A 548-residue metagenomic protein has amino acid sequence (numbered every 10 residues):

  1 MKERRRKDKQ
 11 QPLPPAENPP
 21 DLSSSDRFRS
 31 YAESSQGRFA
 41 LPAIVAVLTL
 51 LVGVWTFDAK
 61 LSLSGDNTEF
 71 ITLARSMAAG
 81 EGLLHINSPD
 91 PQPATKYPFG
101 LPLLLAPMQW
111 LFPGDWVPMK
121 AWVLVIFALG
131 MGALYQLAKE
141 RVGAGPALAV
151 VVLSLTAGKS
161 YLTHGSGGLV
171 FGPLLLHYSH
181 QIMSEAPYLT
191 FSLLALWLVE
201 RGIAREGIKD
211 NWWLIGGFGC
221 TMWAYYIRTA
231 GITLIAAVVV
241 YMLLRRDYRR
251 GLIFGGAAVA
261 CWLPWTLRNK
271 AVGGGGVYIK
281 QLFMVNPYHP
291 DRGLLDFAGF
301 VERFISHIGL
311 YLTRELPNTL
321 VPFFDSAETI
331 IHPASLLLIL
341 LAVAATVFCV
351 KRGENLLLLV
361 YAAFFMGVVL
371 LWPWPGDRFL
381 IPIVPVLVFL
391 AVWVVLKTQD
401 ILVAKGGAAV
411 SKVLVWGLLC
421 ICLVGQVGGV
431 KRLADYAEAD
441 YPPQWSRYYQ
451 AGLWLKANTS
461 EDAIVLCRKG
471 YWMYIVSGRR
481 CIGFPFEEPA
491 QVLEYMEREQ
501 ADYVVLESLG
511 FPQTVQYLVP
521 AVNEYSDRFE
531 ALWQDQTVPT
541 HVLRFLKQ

Functional and structural regions predicted by a protein language model:
M1-W55, K139, K412-L418: Start-transfer (signal-anchor) and selected internal transmembrane alpha helices of multi-pass inner/ER membrane
S23-Y31, I203-R205, T233-V259, L263-L267 (+2 more regions): Perimembrane helix-loop-helix junctions
A43-A46, A149-V152, G219, I235 (+3 more regions): Signature aromatic-anchored transmembrane alpha helix within multi-pass, membrane-resident enzymes that catalyze glycan
V52, Y248-D325, I331-L340, I421-R432: Membrane-lumen/periplasm interface segments of specific transmembrane helices in polyprenyl phosphate-linked
F99-L103, L111-G132, L148-V151, Y178 (+2 more regions): Loop-to-helix entry region of an early transmembrane alpha helix in multi-pass inner-membrane enzymes
A121-A149, T156-T163, L194, L341-V347: Transmembrane-helix motifs of polytopic, lipid-linked glycan transferases
Y178-S179, S184-P187, I227, T233 (+2 more regions): Hydrophobic/aromatic-rich transmembrane helices and adjacent perimembrane loops
V199, V413-R468, P485, P489 (+1 more regions): Membrane-embedded, lumen/periplasm-facing catalytic core of multi-pass transferases that use lipid-linked donors
